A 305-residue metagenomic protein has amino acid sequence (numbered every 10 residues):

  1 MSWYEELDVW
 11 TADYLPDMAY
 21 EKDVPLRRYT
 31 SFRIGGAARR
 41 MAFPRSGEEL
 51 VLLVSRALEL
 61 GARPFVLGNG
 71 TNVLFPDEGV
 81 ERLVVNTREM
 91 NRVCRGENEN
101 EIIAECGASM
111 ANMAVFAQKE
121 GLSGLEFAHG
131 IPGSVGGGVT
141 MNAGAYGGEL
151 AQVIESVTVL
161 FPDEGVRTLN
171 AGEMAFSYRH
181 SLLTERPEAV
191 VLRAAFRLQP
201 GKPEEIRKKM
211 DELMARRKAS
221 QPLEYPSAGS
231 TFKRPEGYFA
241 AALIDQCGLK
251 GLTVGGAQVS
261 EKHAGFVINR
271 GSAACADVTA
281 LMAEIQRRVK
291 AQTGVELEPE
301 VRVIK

Functional and structural regions predicted by a protein language model:
S2, S31, S46, S55 (+10 more regions): Generic serine detector
S2-V135, A143: Anion-binding (especially nucleotide phosphate/pyrophosphate-binding) glycine-rich loop and adjoining beta-alpha core
T11, D17, R33-M41, S46 (+12 more regions): Residue-level detector of solvent-exposed, low-hydrophobicity positions
P16, N100, V153, V295-L297: Residue-level signal for beta-strand positions within conserved beta-sheet cores that form or flank
E21-K22, R28, V73, L160-R288 (+1 more regions): Phosphate/pyrophosphate- and phosphate-bearing ligand-binding catalytic cores of soluble enzymes
L60, L67-N69, V153, Y225-P226 (+1 more regions): Short, basic and Ser/Thr-rich N-terminal targeting/leader segments
L74, G79-C94, N98-R217, L243-D245 (+1 more regions): C-terminal structural segment of proteins
